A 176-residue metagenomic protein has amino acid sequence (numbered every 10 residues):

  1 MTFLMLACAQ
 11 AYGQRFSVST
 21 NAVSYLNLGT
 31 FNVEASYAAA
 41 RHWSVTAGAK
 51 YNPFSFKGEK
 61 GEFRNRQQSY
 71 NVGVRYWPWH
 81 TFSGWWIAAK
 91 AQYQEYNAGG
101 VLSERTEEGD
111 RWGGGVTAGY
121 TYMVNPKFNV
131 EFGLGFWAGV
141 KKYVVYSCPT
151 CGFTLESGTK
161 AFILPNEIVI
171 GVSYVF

Functional and structural regions predicted by a protein language model:
M1-A7: Sec-dependent N-terminal signal peptides
C8-G13: Sec/Tat signal peptide C-region and signal peptidase I cleavage site
Q14-F16, N27-F31, R64-Y70, E108-G114 (+1 more regions): Residues that define the transmembrane beta-barrel architecture of outer-membrane proteins
R15-V18, S55-K57, G99-S103, C151-E156: Extracytoplasmic loops and strand-loop junctions of Gram-negative outer membrane beta-barrel proteins
S17-E34, N52, E59-R64: Solvent-exposed loop/turn segments connecting transmembrane beta-strands in outer-membrane beta-barrel proteins
Y25-N27, G48, G58-N65, P149-K160: Surface-exposed strand-loop-strand hairpins of Gram-negative outer-membrane beta-barrel proteins
Y37-F132, G171-Y174: Gram-negative (and chloroplast) outer-membrane scaffold detector with strong preference for beta-barrel transmembrane
N125-F176: Predominantly the C-terminal beta-signal and adjacent terminal strand-loop region of outer-membrane beta-barrel
